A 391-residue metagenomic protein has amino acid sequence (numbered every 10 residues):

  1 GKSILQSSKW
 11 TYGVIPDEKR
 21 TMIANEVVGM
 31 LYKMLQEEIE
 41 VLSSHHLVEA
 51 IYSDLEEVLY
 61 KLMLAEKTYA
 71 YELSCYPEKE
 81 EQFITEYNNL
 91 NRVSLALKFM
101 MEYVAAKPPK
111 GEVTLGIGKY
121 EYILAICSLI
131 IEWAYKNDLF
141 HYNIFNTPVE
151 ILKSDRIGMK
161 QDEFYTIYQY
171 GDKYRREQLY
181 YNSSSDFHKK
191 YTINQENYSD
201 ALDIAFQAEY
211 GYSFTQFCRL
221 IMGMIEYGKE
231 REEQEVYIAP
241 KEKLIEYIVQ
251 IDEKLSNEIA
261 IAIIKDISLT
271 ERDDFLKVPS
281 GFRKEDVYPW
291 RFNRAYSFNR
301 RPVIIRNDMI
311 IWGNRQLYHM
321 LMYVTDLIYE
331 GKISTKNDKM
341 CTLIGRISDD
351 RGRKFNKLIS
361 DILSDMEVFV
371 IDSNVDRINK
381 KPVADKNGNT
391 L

Functional and structural regions predicted by a protein language model:
G1-F369, V375: Acidic, metal-dependent phosphodiester-chemistry machinery of nucleic-acid enzymes
D372-L391: Active-site metal-binding core of divalent-cation-utilizing nuclease and nuclease-like domains
